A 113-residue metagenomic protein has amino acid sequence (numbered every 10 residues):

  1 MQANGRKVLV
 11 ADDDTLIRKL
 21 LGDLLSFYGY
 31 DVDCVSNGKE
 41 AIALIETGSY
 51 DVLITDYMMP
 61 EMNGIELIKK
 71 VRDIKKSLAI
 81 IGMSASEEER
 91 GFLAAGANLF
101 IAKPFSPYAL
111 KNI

Functional and structural regions predicted by a protein language model:
M1-K7, Y108-I113: Non-catalytic signal-transmission and effector/linker regions of two-component phosphorelay proteins
T15-D33: Two-component/phosphorelay signaling modules centered on CheY-like receiver
S36-E40, N63-E66: Acidic catalytic/metal-coordinating carboxylates
A43, I65-K76: Short amphipathic alpha-helix used as the core "switch/output" element in two-component signaling
D56: Active-site residues of response regulator receiver
M59: Receiver (REC) domain active-site loop signature in two-component systems and cognate sites in sensor histidine kinases
E66, S86-A102, P107-N112: Alpha4 helix (beta4-alpha4-beta5 surface) of REC/receiver domains from two-component response regulators
